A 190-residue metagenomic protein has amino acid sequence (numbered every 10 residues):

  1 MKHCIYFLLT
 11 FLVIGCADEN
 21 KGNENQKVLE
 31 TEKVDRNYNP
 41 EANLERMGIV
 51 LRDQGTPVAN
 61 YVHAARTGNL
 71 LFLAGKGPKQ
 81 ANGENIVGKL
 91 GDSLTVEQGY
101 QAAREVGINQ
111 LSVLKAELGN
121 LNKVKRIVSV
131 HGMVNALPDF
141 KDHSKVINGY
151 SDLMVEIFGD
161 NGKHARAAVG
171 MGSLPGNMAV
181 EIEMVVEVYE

Functional and structural regions predicted by a protein language model:
M1-F7: Sec-dependent signal peptide recognition, specifically the positively charged N-region followed immediately by
F7-L8, L71: Intrinsically disordered, low-complexity segments enriched in polar/charged small residues
L9-T10, E24: Generic short amphipathic/hydrophobic targeting helices enriched at N-termini, encompassing Sec-type signal peptides
T10-A17: Hydrophobic h-region of N-terminal signal peptides that target proteins for export in Gram-negative bacteria
A17-E190: Short, polar/acidic, helix-capping and beta-turn segments at strand->helix junctions that line the mouths
